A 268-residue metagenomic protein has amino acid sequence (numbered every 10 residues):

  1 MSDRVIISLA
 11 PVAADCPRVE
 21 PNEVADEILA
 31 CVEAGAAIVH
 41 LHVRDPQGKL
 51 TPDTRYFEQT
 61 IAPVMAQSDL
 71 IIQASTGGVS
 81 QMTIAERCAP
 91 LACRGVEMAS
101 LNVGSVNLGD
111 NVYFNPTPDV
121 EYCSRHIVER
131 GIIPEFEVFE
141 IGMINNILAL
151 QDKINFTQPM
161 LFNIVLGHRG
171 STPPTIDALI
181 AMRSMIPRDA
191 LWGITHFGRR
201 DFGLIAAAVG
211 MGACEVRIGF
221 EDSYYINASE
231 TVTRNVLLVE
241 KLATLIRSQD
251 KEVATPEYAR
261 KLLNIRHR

Functional and structural regions predicted by a protein language model:
D3, K49-T76, Y122-E129, I180-D189 (+1 more regions): Alpha-helix-loop-beta-strand connector modules within alpha/beta enzyme cores
I6-D26, S75-I84, L108-Y113, G170-S171 (+1 more regions): Active-site mouth loops of central-metabolism enzymes
E20, A25-D26, I38-G48, I71: Histidine-centered catalytic micro-motifs
V24, C31, H42, A99 (+4 more regions): Conserved, mostly hydrophobic/aromatic
A25-D26, L50-N115: Active-site beta->alpha loop and helix N-cap motifs at the rims of alpha/beta catalytic domains
A37-T60, L108, V165-L166, S223-A228: Glycine-rich, proline-tolerant flexible connector loops at the mouths of alpha/beta enzymes
M98-F220, L237: Catalytic alpha/beta core domains of metabolic enzymes, predominantly
E240-R268: Mid-to-C-terminal alpha-helical segments outside catalytic/metal-binding sites
